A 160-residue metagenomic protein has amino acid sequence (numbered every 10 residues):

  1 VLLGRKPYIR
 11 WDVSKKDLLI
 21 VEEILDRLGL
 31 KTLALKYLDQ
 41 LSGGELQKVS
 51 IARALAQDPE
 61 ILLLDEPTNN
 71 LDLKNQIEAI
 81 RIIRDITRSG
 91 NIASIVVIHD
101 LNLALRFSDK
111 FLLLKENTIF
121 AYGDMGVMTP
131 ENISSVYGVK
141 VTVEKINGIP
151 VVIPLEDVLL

Functional and structural regions predicted by a protein language model:
L2, K15-L33: Conserved ABC ATPase "signature" region
Y37-L41, E45: Conserved ABC ATPase signature
I51-A52, A79: Hydrophobic anchor residue at the start of the ABC signature
D58: Conserved catalytic motifs of ABC-family nucleotide-binding domains
L62-E66: Catalytic Walker B motif of ABC-type/P-loop ATPase nucleotide-binding domains
L112, E116-V127: Conserved switch/coupling elements of ABC/ABC-like ATPase nucleotide-binding domains
G126, P130, V136-L160: ABC ATPase nucleotide-binding domains
